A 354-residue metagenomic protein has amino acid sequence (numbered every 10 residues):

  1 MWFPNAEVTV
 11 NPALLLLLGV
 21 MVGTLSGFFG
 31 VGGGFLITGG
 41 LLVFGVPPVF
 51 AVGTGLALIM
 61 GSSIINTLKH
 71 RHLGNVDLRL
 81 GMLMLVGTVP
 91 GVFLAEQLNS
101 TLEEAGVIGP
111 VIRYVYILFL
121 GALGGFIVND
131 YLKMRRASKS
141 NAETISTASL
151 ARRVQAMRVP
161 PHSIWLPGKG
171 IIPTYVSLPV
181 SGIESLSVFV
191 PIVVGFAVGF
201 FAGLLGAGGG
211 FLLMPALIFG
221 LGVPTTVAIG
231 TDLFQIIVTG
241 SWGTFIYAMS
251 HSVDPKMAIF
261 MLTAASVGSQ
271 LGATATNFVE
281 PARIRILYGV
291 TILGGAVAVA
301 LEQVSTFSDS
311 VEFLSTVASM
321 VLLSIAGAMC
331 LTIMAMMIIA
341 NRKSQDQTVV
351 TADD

Functional and structural regions predicted by a protein language model:
W2-E104, P110-V115, F119-G121, G125-L132 (+5 more regions): Small-residue-rich hydrophobic segments that form or flank transmembrane alpha-helices in multi-pass membrane proteins
V8-T9, V115, S138-N141, S310: Intrinsic-disorder/low-complexity, polar/charged segments
N11, S146-S149, P160, S181-E184 (+1 more regions): Serine/threonine-rich low-complexity intrinsically disordered regions
E104-Y116, I284-Y288, S305-S324: A membrane-interface helix-boundary motif in multi-pass transporters
L132-L166: Flexible cytoplasmic inter-helical loops of multi-pass small-molecule transporters
H162-W165, I171-V176, F313-S315, M320-V321: Transmembrane helix-bundle core of multi-pass membrane transporters and related energy-transducing complexes
G289-L293: Central hydrophobic cores of alpha-helical transmembrane segments in multi-pass integral membrane proteins
V299-Q347: A generic transmembrane alpha-helix motif of multi-pass inner-membrane proteins
